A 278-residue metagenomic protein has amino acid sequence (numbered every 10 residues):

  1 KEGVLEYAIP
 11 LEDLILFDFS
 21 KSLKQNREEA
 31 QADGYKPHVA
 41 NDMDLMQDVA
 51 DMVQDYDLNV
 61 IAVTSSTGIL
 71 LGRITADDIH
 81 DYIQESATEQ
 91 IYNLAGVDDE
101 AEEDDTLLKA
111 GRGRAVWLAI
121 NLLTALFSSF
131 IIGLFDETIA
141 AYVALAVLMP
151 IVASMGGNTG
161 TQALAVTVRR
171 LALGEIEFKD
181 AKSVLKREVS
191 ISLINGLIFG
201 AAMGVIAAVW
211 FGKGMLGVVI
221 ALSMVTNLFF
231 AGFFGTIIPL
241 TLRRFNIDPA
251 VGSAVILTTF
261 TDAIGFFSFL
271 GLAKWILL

Functional and structural regions predicted by a protein language model:
K1-A146: Cytosolic regulatory modules rich in charged/polar residues
A87-F233, I237-F260, S268-L278: Alpha-helical transmembrane segments and their membrane-interface boundaries that form or gate the permeation pathway
